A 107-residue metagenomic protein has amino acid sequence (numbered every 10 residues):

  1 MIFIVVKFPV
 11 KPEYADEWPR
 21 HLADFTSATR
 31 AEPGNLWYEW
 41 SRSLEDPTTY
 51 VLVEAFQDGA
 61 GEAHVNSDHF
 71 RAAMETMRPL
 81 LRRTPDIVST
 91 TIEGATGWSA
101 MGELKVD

Functional and structural regions predicted by a protein language model:
M1-I2, D16-E17, E32-P33: Short, flexible segments with low predicted structural confidence
I2-P9, E39-S67, D86: Short, well-ordered beta-strand segments in beta-rich or mixed alpha/beta enzyme and ligand-binding folds
P9-W18: Short, surface-exposed ligand-recognition loops at beta-strand->loop->(often short) alpha-helix junctions that present
K11, A31-P33, T49, T91-I92: Intrinsically disordered, low-complexity regions enriched in Ser/Pro/Gly/Gln/His and often acidic
A15, R71, G94-A95: Alpha-helix N-cap/helix-start and coil->helix boundary motif
D24-L36, A55-S89: An amphipathic, aromatic/His-enriched active-site/gating alpha helix that lines ligand/cofactor pockets
E39-T48, E75-D107: Glycine-rich beta-strand-turn "strand-cap" elements at beta-sheet edges
